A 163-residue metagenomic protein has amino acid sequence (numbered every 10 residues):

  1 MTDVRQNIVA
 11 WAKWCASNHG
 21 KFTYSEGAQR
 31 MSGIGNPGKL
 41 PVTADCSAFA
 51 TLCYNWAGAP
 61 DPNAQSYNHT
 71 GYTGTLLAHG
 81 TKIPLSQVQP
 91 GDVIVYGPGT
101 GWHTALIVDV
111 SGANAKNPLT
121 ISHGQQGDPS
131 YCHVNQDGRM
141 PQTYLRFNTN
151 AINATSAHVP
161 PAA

Functional and structural regions predicted by a protein language model:
M1-P62, I121-H123, N153: N-terminal capping segments
D3-V9, T51, A59-V134: ...with weaker cross-activation on analogous glycine-rich loops/strands in unrelated enzymes
N18-F22, H79, A115-L119, R139-T143 (+1 more regions): Generic structural motif recognizing short loop/turn segments at the entrances and edges of beta-strands
K21, A48, S66, V95 (+1 more regions): Intrinsic disorder/low-structure terminal segments
S25-G27, S32-G33, V88, Y131 (+1 more regions): Intrinsic low-complexity, intrinsically disordered segments enriched in polar/basic residues
R139-A163: Low-complexity, Gly/Ser/Thr/Pro-rich intrinsically disordered linker/tail segments
